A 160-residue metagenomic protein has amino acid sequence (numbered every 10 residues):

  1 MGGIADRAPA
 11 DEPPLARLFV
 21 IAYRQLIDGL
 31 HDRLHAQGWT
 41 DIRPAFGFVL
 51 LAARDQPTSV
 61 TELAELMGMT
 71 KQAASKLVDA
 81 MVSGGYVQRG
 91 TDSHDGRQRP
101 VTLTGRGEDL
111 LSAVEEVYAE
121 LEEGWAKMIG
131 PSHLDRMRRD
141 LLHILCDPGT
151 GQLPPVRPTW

Functional and structural regions predicted by a protein language model:
M1-A10, S132-W160: C-terminal regulatory/oligomerization modules of transcriptional regulators
M1-D41: N-terminal leader segment of winged-helix/HTH proteins
G2, D79-L142: Charged, amphipathic alpha-helical coiled-coil/dimerization segments
P14, F48, D109: Active-site phosphate/pyrophosphate-handling residues
F19-A22, L26-R33, M67, L110-I129 (+1 more regions): Alpha-helical linker/hinge and terminal dimerization helices associated with HTH transcriptional regulators
D28-T70, W160: N-terminal helix-turn-helix DNA-binding core of bacterial DNA-binding proteins
